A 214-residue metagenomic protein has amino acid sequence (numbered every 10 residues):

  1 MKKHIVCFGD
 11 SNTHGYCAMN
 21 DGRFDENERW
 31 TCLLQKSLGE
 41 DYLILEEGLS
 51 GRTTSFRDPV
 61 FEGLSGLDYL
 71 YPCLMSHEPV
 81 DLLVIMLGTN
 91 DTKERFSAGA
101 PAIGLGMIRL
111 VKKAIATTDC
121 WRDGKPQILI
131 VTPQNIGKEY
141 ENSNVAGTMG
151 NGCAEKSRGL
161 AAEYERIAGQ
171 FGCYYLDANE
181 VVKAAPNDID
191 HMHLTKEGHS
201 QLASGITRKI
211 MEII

Functional and structural regions predicted by a protein language model:
M1-L49, S55-V60, P72-S76, L83 (+1 more regions): Serine-esterase "nucleophile elbow" of acetyl-processing enzymes
T13-H14, G51, D91, R208: Active-site micro-motifs of SAM-dependent methyltransferase domains
E46-G51, D177-V181: Acidic carboxylate-rich catalytic motifs and surrounding loops in phosphoryl-/glycosyl-chemistry enzymes
L64-I214: Alpha-helical cap/lid subdomain in secreted, periplasmic, or secretory-pathway luminal O-acyl-processing enzymes
